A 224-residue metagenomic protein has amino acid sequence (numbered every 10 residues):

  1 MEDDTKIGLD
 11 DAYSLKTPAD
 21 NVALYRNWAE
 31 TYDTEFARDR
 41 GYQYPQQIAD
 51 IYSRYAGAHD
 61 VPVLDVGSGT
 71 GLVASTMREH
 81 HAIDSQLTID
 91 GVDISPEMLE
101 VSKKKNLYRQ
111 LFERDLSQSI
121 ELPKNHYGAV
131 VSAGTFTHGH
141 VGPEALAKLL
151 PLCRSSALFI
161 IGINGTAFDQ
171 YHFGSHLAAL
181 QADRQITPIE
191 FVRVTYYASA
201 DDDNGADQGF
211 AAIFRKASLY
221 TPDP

Functional and structural regions predicted by a protein language model:
M1-T31: N-terminal, positively charged/glycine-rich alpha-helical extensions of SAM-dependent methyltransferases
T34-A49: Conserved SAM-binding loop and adjacent beta-strand
L64-I120: Class I SAM-dependent methyltransferase SAM/SAH-binding core
I120-V130: A short acidic, Gly/Pro-enriched loop at the edge of an enzyme's catalytic core that lines a small-molecule cofactor
G128-G142: A short SAM/SAH-binding and catalytic strip from SAM-dependent methyltransferases
E144-S155: A short glycine-rich, Lys/Arg-flanked "PGG" loop and its adjoining helix->strand segment in the class I
I160-Q185, I189: Conserved class I S-adenosyl-L-methionine
A200-P224: Core SAM-dependent methyltransferase catalytic element
